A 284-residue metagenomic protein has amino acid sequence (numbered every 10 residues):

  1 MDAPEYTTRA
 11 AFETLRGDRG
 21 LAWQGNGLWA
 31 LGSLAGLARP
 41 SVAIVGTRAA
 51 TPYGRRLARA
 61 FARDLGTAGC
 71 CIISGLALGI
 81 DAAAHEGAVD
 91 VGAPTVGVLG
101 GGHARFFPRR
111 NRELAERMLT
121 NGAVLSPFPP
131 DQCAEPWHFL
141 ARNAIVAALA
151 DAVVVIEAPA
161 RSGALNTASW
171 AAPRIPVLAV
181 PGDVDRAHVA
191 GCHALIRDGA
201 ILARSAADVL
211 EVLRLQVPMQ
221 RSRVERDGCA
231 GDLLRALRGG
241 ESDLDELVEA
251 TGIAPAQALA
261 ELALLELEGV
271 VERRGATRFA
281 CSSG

Functional and structural regions predicted by a protein language model:
D2-G284: Glycine-biased, small-residue-rich flexible motifs in mid-sequence functional cores and linkers
